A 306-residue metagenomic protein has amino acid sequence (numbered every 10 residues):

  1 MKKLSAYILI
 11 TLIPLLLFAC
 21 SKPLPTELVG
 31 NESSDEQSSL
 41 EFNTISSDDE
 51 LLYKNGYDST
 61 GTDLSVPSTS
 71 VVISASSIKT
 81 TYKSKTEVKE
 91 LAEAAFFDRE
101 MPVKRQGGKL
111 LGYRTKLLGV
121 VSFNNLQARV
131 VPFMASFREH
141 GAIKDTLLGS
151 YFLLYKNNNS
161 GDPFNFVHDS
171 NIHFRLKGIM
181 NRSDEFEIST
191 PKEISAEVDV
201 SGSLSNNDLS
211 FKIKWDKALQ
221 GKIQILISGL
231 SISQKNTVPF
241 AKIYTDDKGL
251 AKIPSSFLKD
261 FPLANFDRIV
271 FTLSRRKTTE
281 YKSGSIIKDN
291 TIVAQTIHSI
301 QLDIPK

Functional and structural regions predicted by a protein language model:
M1-I8: Bacterial N-terminal signal peptides that target proteins for export
L16-A19: C-terminal motif of bacterial Sec signal peptides marking the signal peptidase cleavage site
P23-F164: Solvent-exposed N-terminal domain segments of exported/luminal and surface proteins
D162-N181, L263-T279: Short, aromatic- and glycine-rich surface loops/edge beta-strands on solvent-exposed regions
G178-F186, N290-I297: Short, exposed coil/turn segments at beta-strand boundaries within extracellular/luminal domains
N181-K192, K282-I286: Edge beta-strands of extracellular beta-sandwich domains
E187-A251: Short helix-loop boundary/capping segments
L250-K306: Hydrophilic extracytoplasmic domains
